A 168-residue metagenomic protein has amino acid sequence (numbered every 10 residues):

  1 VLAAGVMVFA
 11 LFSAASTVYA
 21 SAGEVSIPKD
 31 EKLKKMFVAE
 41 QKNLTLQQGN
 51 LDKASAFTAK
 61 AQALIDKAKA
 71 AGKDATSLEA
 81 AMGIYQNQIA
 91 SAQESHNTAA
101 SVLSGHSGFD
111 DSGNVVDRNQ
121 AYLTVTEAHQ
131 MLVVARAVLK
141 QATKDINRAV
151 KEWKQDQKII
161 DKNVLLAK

Functional and structural regions predicted by a protein language model:
V1-F9: Sec-dependent N-terminal signal peptides
A4, S13, A167-K168: Generic detector of low-complexity/intrinsically disordered segments and short hydrophobic N-terminal stretches
F9-Y19: C-terminal segment of classical bacterial N-terminal signal peptides
V18-L33, Y85, S95-A99, L103-H106: A contiguous, well-structured "functional interface" segment within a domain
A22-A54, D110-K168: C-terminal amphipathic alpha-helix
E40-I89, Q93: Amphipathic, heptad-repeat alpha-helical segments
T58, I65, Q86-I89, Q93-H96 (+3 more regions): A structural signal for well-ordered alpha-helices, especially hydrophobic packing surfaces of coiled-coils
K60-K73, T98-Y122: Short E/K-rich amphipathic alpha-helical oligomerization segments
